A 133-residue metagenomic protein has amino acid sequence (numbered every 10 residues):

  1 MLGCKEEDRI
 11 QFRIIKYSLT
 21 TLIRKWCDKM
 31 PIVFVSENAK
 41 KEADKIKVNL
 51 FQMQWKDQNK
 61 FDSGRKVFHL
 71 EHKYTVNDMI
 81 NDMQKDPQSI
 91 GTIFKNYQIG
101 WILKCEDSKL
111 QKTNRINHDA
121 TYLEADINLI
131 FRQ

Functional and structural regions predicted by a protein language model:
M1-G64: Amphipathic alpha-helical interface segments
L2-Y17, N77-I80, T92-I93, L110-R115: Domain-level detector for secreted/extracellular nuclease and nuclease-toxin modules, and for the ENPP-like C-terminal
F34, I80-D82, I130: Amphipathic alpha-helical interaction segments
V48, M53, L70, I90-T92 (+2 more regions): Hydrophobic transmembrane signal anchors and adjacent membrane-proximal interface regions, especially in viral
K60-I93: Histidine-centered nuclease catalytic patch
I93-N96, G100-Q133: Catalytic cores of phosphodiester-bond-cleaving enzymes
